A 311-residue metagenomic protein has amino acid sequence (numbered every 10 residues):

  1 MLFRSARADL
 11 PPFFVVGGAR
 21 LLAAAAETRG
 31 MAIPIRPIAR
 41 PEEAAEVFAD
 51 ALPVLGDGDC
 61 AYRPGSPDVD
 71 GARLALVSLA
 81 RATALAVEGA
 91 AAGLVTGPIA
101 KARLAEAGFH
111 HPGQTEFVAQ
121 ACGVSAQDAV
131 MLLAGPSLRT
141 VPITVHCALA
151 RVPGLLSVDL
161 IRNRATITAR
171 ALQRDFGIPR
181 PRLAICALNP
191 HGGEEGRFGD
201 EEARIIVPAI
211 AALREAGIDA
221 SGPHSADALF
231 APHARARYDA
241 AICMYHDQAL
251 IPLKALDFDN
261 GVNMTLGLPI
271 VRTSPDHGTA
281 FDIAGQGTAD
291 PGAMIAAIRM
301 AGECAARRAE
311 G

Functional and structural regions predicted by a protein language model:
M1-Q114, L155, D159-M244, Q248-N263 (+3 more regions): Contiguous, glycine/small-aliphatic-enriched amphipathic segments in soluble metabolic enzymes
F13, T115, A129-V130, R139-V141: Small-molecule pocket liners
E43, A119, A129-L133, R174-D175: A generic local secondary-structure boundary/capping motif
E106-V130: Glycine/threonine-rich beta-strand-loop-alpha-helix active-site module that forms ligand/phosphate-binding
A121-L138, L266-D282: Short, flexible loop segments at boundaries between secondary-structure elements
L133-N163: Ligand-binding beta-strand-loop-alpha-helix segment within the catalytic cores of soluble metabolic enzymes
